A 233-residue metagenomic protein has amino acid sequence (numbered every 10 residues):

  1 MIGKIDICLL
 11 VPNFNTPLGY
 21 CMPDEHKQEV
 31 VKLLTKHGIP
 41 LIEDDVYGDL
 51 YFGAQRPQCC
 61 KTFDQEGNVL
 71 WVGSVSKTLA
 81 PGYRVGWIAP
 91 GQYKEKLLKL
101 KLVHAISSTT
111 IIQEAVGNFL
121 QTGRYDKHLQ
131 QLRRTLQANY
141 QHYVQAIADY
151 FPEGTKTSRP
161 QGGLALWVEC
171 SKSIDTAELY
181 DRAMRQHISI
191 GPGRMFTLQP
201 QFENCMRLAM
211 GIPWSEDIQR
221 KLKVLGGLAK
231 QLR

Functional and structural regions predicted by a protein language model:
M1-R233: PLP-dependent class I/II
